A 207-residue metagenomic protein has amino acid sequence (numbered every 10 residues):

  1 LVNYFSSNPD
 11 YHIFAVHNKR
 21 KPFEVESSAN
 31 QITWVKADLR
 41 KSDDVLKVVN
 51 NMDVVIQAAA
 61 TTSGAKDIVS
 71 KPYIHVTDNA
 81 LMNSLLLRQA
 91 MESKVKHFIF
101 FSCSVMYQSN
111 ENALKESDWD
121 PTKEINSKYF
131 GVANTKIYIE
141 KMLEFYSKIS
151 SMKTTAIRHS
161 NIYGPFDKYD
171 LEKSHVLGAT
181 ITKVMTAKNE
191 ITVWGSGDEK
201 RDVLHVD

Functional and structural regions predicted by a protein language model:
L1-Y11: Canonical Rossmann dinucleotide-binding motif of NAD(H)/NADP(H)-dependent dehydrogenases/reductases, specifically
P9-K21: Conserved glycine-rich Rossmann-like NAD(P)H-binding loop of the short-chain dehydrogenase/reductase
E26-S27, A65-Y73, S109-L114, F166-Y169: Conserved catalytic-core motifs of eukaryotic protein kinase domains, centered on the activation segment
I32, K36-N79, E92: NAD(P)H-binding glycine-rich loop region in Rossmannoid oxidoreductase-like domains and their noncatalytic homologs
Q57, S84-F130, I149, T155: Conserved Rossmann-fold NAD(P)-dependent oxidoreductase catalytic core, especially the SDR/UDP-sugar
P72-S84, R88, N134, V206: Catalytic Tyr-X3-Lys loop
N110-W119, E144-D207: NAD(P)-dependent short-chain dehydrogenase/reductase
G131, T135-Y138: Active-site helix of classical SDR
